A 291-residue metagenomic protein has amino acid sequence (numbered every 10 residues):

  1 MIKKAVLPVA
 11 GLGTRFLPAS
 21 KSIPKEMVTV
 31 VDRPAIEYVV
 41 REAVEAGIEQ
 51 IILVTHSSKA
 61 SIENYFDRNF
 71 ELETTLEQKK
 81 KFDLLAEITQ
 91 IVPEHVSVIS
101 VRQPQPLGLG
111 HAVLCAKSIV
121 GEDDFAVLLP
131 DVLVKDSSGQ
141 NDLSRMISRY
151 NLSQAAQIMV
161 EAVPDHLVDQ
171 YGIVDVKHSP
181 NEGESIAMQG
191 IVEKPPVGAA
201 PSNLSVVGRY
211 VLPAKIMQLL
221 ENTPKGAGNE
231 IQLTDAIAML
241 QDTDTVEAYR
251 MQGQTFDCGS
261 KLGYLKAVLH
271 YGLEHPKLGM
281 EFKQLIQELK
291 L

Functional and structural regions predicted by a protein language model:
M1-L7, R15, R33-V127, V134-K135: Conserved N-terminal catalytic core of the sugar/cofactor nucleotidyltransferase
S22-E37: Short catalytic helix/loop segments, enriched in acidic residues and glycine and frequently bearing histidine
A46-E49, S148-Q154, G183, L212-L291: Terminal amphipathic alpha-helical/low-complexity segments used for targeting or macromolecular assembly
S57, L128, V211-L212, G259: A conserved hydrophobic position in a structured secondary element of the catalytic/binding core that shapes
A86-V96, P180-S185, M239-Q241: Short, conserved catalytic or adaptor-binding loops enriched in Gly and charged residues
F125, G208-R209, F256: A residue-level structural signature of the nucleotidyltransferase/glycosyltransferase Rossmann-like core
L133-Q218, T223, A227: Conserved core of the sugar-phosphate nucleotidyltransferase
